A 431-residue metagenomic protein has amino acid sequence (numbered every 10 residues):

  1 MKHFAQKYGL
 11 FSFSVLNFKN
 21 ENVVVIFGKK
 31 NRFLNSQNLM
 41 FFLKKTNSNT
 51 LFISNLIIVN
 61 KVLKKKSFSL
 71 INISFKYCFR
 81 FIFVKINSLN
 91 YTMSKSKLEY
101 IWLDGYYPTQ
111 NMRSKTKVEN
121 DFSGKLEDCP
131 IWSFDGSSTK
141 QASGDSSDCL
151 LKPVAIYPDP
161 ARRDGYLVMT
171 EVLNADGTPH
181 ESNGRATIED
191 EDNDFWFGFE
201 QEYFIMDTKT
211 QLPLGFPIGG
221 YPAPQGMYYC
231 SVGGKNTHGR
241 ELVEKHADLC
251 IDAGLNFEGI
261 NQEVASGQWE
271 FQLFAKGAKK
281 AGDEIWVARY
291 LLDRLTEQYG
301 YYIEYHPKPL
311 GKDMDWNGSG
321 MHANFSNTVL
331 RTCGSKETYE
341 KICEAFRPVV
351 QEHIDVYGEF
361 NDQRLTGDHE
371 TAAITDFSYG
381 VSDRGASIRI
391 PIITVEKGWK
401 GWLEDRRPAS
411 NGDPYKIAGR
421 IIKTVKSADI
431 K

Functional and structural regions predicted by a protein language model:
A5-L10, L16-M40, T46-T50, N60: Cationic, amphipathic, low-complexity segments that mediate targeting or membrane/lipid association
Q6, N31, I73-K76, L89: Secreted/extracellular small peptides and ectodomain modules produced from precursors
S12-S14, S36, S48, S54 (+3 more regions): Serine residues within intrinsically disordered or low-complexity segments
N17, I26, N55-I58, K76 (+2 more regions): Short, positively charged and aromatic/hydrophobic N-terminal segments
M93-K431: Glycine-rich, acidic/polar active-site loops that bind/position phosphate-bearing ligands
